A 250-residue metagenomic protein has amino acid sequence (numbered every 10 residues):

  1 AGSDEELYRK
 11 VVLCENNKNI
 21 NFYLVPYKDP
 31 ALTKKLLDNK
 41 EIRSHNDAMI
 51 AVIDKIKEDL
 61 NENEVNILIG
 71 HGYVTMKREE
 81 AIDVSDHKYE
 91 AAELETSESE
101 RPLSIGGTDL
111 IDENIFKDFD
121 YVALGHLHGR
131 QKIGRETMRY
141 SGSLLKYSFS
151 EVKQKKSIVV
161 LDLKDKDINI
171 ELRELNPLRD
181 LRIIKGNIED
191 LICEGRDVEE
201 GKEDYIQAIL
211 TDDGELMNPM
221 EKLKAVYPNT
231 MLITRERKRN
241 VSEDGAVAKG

Functional and structural regions predicted by a protein language model:
A1-S104, S141-L144: Conserved catalytic scaffold of divalent metal-dependent phosphoesterases
N21-Y23, S157-V159, I206: Conserved beta-strand elements of the Class I
N61-E62, N114-D118, V198-G201, V226-Y227: Short, conserved loop/helix-junction motifs that constitute active-site signature segments in enzyme catalytic cores
V65, K155-K156, E203-Y205: Short, surface-exposed beta-edge/turn micro-motifs
Y73, G129, L145-K146, P177 (+1 more regions): Short, glycine-/Ser/Thr-/acidic-enriched flexible segments
M76-D167: Conserved beta-sheet core of the metallophosphoesterase superfamily
D162-G250: Accessory, non-catalytic peripheral segments of nucleic-acid enzymes
